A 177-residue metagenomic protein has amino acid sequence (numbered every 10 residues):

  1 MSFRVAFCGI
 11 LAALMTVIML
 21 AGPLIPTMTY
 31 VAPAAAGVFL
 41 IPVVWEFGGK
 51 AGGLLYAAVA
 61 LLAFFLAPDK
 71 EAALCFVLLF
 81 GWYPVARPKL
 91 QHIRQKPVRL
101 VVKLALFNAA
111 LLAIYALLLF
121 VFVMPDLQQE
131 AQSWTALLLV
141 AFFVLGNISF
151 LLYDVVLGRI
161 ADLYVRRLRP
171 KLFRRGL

Functional and structural regions predicted by a protein language model:
M1, T135-L177: Alpha-helical transmembrane segments and their cytosolic interface
M1-A51: Hydrophobic transmembrane alpha-helices
V5-I10, V31, G53-A57, A73-L74 (+2 more regions): Hydrophobic alpha-helical transmembrane segments
L20-T29, A60-K89: Interfacial aromatic-anchored transmembrane helix boundaries in multi-pass membrane proteins
A36-G37, L55, V59-A63, L79-F80 (+1 more regions): Transmembrane alpha-helical core residues of multi-pass small-molecule transporters, especially secondary transporters
D69, L104-V121, N147, L151: Mid-bilayer segments of alpha-helical transmembrane spans in multi-pass integral membrane proteins that mediate
V77-A116: Short helix-perturbing small/polar motifs within transmembrane alpha-helices
V121-A136: Membrane-interface helix termini and inter-helical loops of multi-pass transporters
